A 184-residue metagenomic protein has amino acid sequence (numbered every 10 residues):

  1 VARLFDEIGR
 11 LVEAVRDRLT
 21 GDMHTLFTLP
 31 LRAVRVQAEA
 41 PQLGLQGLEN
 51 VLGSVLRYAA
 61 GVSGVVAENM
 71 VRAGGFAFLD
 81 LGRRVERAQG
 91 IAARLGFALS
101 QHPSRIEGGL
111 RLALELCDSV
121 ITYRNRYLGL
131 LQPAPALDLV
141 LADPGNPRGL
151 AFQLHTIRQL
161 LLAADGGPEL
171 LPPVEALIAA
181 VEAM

Functional and structural regions predicted by a protein language model:
V1-M184: Alpha-helical transmembrane segments and their helix-helix packing motifs
